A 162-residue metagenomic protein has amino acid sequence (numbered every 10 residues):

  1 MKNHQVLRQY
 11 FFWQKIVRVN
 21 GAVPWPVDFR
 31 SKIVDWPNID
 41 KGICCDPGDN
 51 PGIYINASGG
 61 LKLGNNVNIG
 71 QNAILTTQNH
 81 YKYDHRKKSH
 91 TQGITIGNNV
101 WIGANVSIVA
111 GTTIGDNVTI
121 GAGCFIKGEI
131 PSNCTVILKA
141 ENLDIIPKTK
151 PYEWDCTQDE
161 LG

Functional and structural regions predicted by a protein language model:
M1-K82, G97-N99, V106, D116 (+2 more regions): Domain-scale signature associated with acetyltransferase and cell-envelope carbohydrate enzymes
Y83-K87: Flexible, solvent-exposed loop segments that connect beta-strands
S89-Q92: Replace "Gram-negative outer membrane beta-barrel proteins" with "bacterial and organellar outer membrane beta-barrel
N105-E129, C134: Beta-rich strand-turn-strand
I137-K139: Nucleic acid-binding interface residues in structured DNA/RNA-binding domains, emphasizing the DNA-engaging scaffolds
